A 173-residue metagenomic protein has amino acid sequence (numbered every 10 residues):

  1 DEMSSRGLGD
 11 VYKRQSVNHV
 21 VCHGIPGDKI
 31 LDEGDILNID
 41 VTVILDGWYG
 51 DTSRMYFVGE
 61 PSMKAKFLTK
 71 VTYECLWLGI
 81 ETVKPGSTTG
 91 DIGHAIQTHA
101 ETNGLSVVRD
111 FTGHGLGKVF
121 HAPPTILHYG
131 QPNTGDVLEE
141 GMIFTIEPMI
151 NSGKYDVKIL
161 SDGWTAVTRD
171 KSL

Functional and structural regions predicted by a protein language model:
D1-L8, Y12: Single conserved hydrophobic/aromatic residue that forms the stacking wall/gate of nucleotide- or nucleobase-binding
K13-R14, F120: DNA target-recognition patches
R14-H23: Alpha-helical phosphate/pyrophosphate-handling elements in metalloenzyme active cores
C22, G93, Y129, S172-L173: Short solvent-exposed loop/turn micro-motifs enriched in small/polar/acidic residues
I30-I36, V41-V58, G130-L173: Charged, cofactor-coupling segments
W48-N103: Hydrophobic, well-structured mid-protein blocks that either form specific transmembrane helices
E81-M149: A contiguous pocket-lining binding segment that forms or flanks enzyme active sites
